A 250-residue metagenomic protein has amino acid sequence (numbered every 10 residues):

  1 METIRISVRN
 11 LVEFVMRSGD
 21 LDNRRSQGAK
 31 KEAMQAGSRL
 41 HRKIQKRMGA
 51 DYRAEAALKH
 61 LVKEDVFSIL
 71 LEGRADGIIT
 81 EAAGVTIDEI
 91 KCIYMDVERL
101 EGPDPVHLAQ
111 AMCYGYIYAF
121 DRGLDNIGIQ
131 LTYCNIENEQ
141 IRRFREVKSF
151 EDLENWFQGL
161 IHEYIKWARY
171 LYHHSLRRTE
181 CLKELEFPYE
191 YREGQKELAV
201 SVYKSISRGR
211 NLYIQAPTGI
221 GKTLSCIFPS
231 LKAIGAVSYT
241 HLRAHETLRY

Functional and structural regions predicted by a protein language model:
M1-V85, A109: Metal-dependent nuclease catalytic cores that hydrolyze phosphodiester bonds in DNA/RNA, characterized by
R47, I117-D121, K232-A233: Active-site catalytic microenvironments for nucleophilic, acid-base chemistry
H60-E154, C226: Mg2+/Mn2+-dependent nuclease catalytic core
L153-K183: Polybasic (Lys/Arg-rich)
S175-Y213: Conserved pre-motif I regulatory segment
R208-C226: Walker A/P-loop
L224-A236: Walker A/P-loop NTP-binding motif
T240-T247: Conserved small/polar residues in nucleotide/adenosyl-binding loops
